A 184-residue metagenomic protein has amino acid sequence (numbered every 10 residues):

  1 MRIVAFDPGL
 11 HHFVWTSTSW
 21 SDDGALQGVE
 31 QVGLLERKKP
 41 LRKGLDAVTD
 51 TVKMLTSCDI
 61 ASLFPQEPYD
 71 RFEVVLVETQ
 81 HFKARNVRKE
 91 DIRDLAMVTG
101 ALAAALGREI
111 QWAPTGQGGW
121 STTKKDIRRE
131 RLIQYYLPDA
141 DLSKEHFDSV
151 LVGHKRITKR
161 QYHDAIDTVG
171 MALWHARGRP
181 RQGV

Functional and structural regions predicted by a protein language model:
M1-V184: Phosphate- and other anionic-substrate recognition elements at nucleic-acid/protein interfaces
